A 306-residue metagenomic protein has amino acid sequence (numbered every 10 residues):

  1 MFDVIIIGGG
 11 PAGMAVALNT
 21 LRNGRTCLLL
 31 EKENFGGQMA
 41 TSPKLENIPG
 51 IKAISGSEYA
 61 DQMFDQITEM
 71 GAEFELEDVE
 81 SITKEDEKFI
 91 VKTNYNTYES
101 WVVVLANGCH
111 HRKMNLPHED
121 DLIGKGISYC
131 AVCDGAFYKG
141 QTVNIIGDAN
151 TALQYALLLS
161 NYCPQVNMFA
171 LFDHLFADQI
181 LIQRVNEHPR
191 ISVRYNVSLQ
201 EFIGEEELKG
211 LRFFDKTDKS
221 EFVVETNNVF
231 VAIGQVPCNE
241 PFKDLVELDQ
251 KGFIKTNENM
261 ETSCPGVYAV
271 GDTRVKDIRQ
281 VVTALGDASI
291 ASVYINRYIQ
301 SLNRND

Functional and structural regions predicted by a protein language model:
M1-D3, L76, K139-Q141, N196 (+2 more regions): Phosphate-coordination loops involved in phosphoryl transfer and adenosine-cofactor binding
F2-M70, G147, T151-D178: Beta1-alpha1 glycine-rich phosphate/pyrophosphate-binding loop at the start of Rossmann-like nucleotide-binding domains
Q38, S100, K113-M114, L153-Q154 (+4 more regions): Glycine/Thr-rich phosphate-binding loops of Rossmann-like dinucleotide-binding domains
I67-K92, T97-S100, N161-E258, R297-D306: A Rossmann-like FAD-binding core segment of flavoenzymes
F74-T93, T97-F137: Glycine/small-residue-rich loop that forms an oxyanion/phosphate-binding "nest" at active or ligand-binding sites
H110, N115, D121-F137, I233-T283 (+2 more regions): FAD-site-proximal beta/loop scaffold in flavoenzymes
